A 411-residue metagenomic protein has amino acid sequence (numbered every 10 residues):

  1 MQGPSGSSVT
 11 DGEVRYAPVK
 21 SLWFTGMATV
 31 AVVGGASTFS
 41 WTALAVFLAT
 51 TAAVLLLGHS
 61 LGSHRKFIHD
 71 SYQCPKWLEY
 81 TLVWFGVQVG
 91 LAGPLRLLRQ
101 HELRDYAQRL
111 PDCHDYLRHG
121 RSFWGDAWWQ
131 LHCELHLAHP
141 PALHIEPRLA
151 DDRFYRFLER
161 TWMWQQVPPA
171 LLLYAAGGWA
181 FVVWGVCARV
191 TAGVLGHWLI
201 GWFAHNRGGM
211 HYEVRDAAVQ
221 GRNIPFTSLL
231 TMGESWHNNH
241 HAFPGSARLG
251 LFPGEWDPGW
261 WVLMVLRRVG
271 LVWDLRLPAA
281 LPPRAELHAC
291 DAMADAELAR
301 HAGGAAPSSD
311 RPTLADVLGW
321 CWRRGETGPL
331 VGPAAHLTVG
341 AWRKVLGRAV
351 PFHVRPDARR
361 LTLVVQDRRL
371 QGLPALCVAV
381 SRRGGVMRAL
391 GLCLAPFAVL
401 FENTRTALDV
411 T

Functional and structural regions predicted by a protein language model:
M1-W198, S246-T411: Non-catalytic, topology-defining segments of multipass membrane proteins
S60-L61, W198-R207, S235: C-terminal ends of transmembrane alpha-helices and the immediately adjacent extracellular/lumenal or cytosolic loop
G62, F67, R207, P225 (+1 more regions): Residue-level signal for pocket-adjacent positions within structured domains
R65, L103, W202, N206 (+1 more regions): Catalytic glutamate of the conserved HExxH
E146-R153, M210-W236, H240: Active-site-proximal inter-transmembrane loops
V183-W184, A188, L195, G208-V219: Acidic, His/Gly-enriched loop-helix segments that form or flank divalent-metal centers in metallo-dependent hydrolases
H205-M210, R276-L277: Membrane-interfacial segments at transmembrane helix termini in multi-pass membrane proteins
